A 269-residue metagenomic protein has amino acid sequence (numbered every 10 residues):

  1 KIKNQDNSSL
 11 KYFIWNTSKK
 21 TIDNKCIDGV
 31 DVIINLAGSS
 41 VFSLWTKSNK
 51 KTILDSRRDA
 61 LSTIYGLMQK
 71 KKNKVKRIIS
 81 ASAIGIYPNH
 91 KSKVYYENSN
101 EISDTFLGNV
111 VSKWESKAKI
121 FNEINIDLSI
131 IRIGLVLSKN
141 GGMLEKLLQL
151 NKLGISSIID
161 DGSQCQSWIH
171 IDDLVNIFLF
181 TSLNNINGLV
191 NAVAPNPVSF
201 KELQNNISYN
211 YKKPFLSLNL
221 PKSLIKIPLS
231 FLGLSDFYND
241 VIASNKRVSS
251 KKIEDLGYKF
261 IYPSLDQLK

Functional and structural regions predicted by a protein language model:
Y12-A60: NAD(P)H-binding glycine-rich loop region in Rossmannoid oxidoreductase-like domains and their noncatalytic homologs
D55, K91-I130: Catalytic helix-loop patch of NAD(P)-dependent Rossmann-fold dehydrogenases
S62-D104: Conserved Rossmann-fold NAD(P)-dependent oxidoreductase catalytic core, especially the SDR/UDP-sugar
N122, D127-I130, G134-Q166, I171 (+1 more regions): NAD(P)-dependent short-chain dehydrogenase/reductase
L148-S156, Q164-V198, N205: Alpha-helical substrate-binding/gating segment
L183, F237-K269: C-terminal amphipathic/interface module of NAD(P)-dependent oxidoreductases and related NAD-binding regulators
L183-L234: Mid/C-terminal beta-alpha module of Rossmann-like enzyme folds, strongest in SDR-family dehydrogenases/epimerases
